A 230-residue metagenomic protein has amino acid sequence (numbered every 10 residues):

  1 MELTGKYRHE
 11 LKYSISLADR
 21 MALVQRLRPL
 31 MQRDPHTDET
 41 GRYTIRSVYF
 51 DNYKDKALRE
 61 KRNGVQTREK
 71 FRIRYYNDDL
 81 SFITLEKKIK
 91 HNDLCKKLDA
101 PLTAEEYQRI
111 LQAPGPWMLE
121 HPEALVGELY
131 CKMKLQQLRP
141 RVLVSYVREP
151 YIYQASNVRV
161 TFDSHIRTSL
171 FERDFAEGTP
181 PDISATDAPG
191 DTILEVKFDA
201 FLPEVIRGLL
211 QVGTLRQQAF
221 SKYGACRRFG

Functional and structural regions predicted by a protein language model:
M1-G230: Phosphate-end processing signature that detects enzymes handling 5′-triphosphorylated RNA and polyphosphate
